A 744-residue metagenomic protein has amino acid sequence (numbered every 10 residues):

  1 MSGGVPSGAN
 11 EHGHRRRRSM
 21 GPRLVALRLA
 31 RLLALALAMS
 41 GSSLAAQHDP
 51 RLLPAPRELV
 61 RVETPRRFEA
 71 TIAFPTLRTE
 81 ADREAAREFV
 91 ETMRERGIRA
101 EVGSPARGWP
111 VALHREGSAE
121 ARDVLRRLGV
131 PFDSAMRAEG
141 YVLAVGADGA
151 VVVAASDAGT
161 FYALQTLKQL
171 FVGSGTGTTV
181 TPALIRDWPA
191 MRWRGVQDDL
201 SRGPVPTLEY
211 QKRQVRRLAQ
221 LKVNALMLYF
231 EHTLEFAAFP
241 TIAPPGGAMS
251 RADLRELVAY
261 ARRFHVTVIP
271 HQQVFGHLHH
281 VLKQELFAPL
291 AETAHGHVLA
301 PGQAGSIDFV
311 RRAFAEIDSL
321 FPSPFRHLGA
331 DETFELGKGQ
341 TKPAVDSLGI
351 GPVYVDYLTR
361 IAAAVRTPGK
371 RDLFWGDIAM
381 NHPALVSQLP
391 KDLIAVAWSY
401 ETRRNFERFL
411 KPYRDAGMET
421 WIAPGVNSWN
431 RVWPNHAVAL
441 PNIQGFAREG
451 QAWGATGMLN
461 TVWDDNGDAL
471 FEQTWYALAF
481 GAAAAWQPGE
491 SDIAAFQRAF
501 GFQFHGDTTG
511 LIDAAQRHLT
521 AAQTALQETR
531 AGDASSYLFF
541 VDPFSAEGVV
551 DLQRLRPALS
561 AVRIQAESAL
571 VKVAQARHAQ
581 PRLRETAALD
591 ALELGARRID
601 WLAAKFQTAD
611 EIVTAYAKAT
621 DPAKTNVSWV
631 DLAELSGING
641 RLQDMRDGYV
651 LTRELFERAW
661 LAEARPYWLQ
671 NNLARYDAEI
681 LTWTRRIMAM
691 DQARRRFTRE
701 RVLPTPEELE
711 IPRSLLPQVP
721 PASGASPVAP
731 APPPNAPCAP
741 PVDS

Functional and structural regions predicted by a protein language model:
M1-L27: N-terminal secretory signal peptides that target proteins for export/translocation
R28-S42: Bacterial N-terminal signal peptides
A38-G41, S201, E231, W463: Flexible loop residues that form catalytic and substrate-binding hotspots at small-molecule/glycan-binding clefts
A46-W193, G445, D468: Contiguous, structured surface segment used for ligand recognition
P54, R83, D133-M136, L143 (+8 more regions): Substrate-binding groove of N-acetylhexosamine-processing glycoside hydrolases
T92, S134-R366, L373, I422-P424 (+5 more regions): Feature activates predominantly on carbohydrate-active enzymes
G108, L234, T241-A243, P383 (+1 more regions): Beta-rich nucleic-acid/ligand-interaction surfaces
